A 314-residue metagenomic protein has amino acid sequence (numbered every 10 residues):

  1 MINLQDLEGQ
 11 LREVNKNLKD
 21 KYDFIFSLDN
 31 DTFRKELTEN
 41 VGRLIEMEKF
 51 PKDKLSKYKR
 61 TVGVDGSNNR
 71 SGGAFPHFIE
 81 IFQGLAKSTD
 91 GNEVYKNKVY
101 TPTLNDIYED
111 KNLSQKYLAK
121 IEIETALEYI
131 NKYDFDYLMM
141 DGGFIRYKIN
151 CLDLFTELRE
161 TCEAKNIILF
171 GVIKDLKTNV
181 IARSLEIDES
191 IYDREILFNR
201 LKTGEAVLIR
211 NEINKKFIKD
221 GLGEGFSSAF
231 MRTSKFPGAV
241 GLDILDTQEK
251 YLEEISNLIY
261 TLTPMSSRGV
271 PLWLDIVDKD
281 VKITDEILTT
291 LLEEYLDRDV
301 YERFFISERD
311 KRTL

Functional and structural regions predicted by a protein language model:
M1-K54, K59, K111-Y137, D141-L314: Long, contiguous domain-sized segments
K59-N69: Two-metal-ion RNase H-like nuclease active-site motif
T61-G63, G84, I173: Long, contiguous hydrophobic alpha-helical segments, chiefly transmembrane helices and signal peptides
N69-N105: Acidic, metal-ligating active-site segments
